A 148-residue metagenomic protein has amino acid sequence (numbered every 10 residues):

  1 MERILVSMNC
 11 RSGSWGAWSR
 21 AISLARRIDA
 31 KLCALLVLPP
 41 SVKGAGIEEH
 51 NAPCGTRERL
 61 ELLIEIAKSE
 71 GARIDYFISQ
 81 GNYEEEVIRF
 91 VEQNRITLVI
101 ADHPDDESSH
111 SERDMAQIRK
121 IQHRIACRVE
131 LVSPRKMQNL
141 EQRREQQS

Functional and structural regions predicted by a protein language model:
E2-I47, I125: Small/aliphatic-rich secondary-structure junction motif
S23, L36-E58, L140-S148: Acidic, proline/glycine-rich short linear motifs
A30-K31, A72, I96, C127: Short glycine/serine/threonine/alanine-rich loop segments
C33-L35, D75-S79, E130-V132: General small-molecule cofactor/ligand-binding pocket signal
S69-D75: A short helix-to-beta-strand connector/capping loop
I78-E86: Charged docking surfaces used in two-component/phosphorelay signaling
E92-S148: Gly/Ser-rich helix-loop-strand patches that form or flank binding pockets for ribonucleotide-derived cofactors
